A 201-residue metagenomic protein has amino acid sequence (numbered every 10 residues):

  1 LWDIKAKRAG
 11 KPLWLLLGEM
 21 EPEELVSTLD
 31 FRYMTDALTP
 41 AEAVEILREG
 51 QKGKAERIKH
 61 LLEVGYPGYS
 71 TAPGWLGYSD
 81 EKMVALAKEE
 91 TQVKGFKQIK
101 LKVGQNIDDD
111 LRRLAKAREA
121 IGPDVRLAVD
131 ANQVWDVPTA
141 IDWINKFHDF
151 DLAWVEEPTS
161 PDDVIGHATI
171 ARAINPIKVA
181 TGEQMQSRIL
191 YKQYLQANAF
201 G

Functional and structural regions predicted by a protein language model:
L1-L127, N132-I141, N145-D149: N-terminal capping/lid subdomain adjacent to the active-site entrance of alpha/beta enzymes
R57-K59, H167-I170: Glycine-/acidic-rich phosphate or pyrophosphate-binding loops and their flanking alpha/beta elements
S70-L76, T169-K178: Acidic/glycine-enriched edge-of-secondary-structure segments
G95-K97, I121-P123, N145-A153, A171-V179 (+1 more regions): Glycine-enriched alpha-helix->loop->beta-strand junction motifs that scaffold or abut catalytic
I99-I107, A128-Q133, F150-D162, I177-Q186 (+1 more regions): Catalytic beta/alpha-barrel core
K116, G166-T169, Q193: A short acidic, amphipathic alpha-helical/loop segment
T139, G166, I189-L190: Short acidic active-site motifs
S187-L195: Beta/alpha (TIM)-barrel catalytic core signal, keyed to glycine-rich beta->alpha loops juxtaposed to Asp/Glu that bind
